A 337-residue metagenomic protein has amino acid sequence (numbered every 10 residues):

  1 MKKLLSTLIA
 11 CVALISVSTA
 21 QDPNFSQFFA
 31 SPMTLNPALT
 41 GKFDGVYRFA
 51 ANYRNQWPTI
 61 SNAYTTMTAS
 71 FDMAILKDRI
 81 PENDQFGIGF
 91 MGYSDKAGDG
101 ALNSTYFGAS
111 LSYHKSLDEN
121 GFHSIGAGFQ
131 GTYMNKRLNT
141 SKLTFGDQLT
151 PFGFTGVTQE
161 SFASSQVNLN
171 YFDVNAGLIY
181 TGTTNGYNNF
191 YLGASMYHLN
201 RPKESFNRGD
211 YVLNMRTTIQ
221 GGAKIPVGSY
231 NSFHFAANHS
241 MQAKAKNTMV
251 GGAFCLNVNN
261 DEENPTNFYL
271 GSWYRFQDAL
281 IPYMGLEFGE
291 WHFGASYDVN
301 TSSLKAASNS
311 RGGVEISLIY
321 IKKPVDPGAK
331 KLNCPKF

Functional and structural regions predicted by a protein language model:
K2-A10: Sec-dependent signal peptide recognition, specifically the positively charged N-region followed immediately by
I15-A20: Sec/Tat signal peptide C-region and signal peptidase I cleavage site
Q21-F337: Subset of outer-membrane beta-barrel
